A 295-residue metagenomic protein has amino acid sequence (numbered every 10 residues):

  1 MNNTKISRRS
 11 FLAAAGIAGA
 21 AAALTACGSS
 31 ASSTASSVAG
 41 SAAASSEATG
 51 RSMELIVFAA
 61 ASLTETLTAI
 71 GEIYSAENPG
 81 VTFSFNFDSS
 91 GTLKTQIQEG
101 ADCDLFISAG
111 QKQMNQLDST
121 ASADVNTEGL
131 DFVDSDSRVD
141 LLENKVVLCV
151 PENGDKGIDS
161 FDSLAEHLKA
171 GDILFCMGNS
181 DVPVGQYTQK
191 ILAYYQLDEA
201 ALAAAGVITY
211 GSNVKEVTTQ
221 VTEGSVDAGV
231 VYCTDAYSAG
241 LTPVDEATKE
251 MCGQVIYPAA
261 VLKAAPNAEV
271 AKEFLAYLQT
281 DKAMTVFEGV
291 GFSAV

Functional and structural regions predicted by a protein language model:
M1-I6, S10-A26: N-terminal secretory signal peptides
A21, E99-G100, E223, A268: Alpha-helix termination/capping residues and helix-transition junctions
S29-A31, A35-A76, G91, G110-Q111 (+3 more regions): Exported/periplasmic ABC-transporter solute-binding proteins
S90-D131, Y237-G240: Pocket-flanking alpha-helical
V133-S137, V217: Short, P/G- and charge-enriched loop/turn segments at secondary-structure junctions
